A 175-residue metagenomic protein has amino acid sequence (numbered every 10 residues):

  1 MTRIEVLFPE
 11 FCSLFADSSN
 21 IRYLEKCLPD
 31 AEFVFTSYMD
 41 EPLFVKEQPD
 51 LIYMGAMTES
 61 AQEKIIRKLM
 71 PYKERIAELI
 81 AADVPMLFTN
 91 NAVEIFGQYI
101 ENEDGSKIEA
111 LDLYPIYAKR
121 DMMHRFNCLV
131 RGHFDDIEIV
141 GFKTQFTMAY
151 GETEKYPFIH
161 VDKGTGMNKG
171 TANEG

Functional and structural regions predicted by a protein language model:
M1-E78: N-terminal beta1-alpha1 cap of cysteine-dependent amidohydrolase-like domains
M1-V6, E10, K119-H124, T171-N173: RNA-binding accessory domains that recognize and position tRNA/RNA substrates
E5, V34-T36, L87, D112 (+1 more regions): Hydrophobic/aromatic beta-strand patches that form the interior of the parallel beta-sheet core in alpha/beta enzyme
P9, I116, F146: Residues immediately flanking
D40-F44, K119-D121, Y150: A short acidic, often aromatic-flanked loop/helix-cap motif at beta-alpha or helix-coil junctions that lines enzyme
M57-D136: Cysteine-nucleophile active-site neighborhood
D121-G175: Amide-donor transfer/coupling interface in amidating biosynthetic enzymes
